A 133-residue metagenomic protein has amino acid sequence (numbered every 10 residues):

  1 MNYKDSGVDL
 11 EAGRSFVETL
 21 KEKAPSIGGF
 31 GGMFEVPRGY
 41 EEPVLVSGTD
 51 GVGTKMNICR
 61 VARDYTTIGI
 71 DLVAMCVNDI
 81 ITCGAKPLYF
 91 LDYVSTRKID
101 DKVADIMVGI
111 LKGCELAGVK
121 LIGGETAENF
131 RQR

Functional and structural regions predicted by a protein language model:
M1-G28: N-terminal amphipathic/basic leader segments beginning at the initiator methionine
T19-R133: Glycine-rich phosphate/pyrophosphate-binding loop regions near the starts of catalytic domains
